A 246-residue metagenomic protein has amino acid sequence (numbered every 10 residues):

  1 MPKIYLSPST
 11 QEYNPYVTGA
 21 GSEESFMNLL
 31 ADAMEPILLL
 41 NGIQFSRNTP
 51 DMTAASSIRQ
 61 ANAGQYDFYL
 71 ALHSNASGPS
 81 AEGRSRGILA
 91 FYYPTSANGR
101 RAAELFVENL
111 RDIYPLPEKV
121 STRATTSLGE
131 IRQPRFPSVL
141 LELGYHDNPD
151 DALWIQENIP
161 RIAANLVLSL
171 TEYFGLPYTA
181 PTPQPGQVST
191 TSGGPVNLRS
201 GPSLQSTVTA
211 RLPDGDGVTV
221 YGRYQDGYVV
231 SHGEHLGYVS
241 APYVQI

Functional and structural regions predicted by a protein language model:
P2-I88, Y93-A97: Catalytic-core regions of hydrolytic enzymes
I4-Y16, R59, G64, Y69-S74 (+2 more regions): Active-site-adjacent mobile loop/cap segments within catalytic or ligand-binding domains
Q11-Y13, D51-A54, S74-S80, T95-N98 (+5 more regions): Solvent-exposed loop/turn segments at secondary-structure junctions within structured extracellular/periplasmic domains
S25, L29-L39, N98-P115, A152-A180: Long, well-ordered alpha-helical scaffolding segments within enzyme catalytic domains, especially pronounced
P50, P202-T207: Short alpha-helix capping/helix-loop boundary micro-motifs
T179-N197, A210-D214, G222-Y224, Y243-I246: SH3-family beta-barrel domains
G215, Y228-H232: SH3/SH3-like beta-barrel fold
H232-I246: Boundary regions of SH3-family modules and the immediately adjacent low-complexity/disordered segments in eukaryotic
